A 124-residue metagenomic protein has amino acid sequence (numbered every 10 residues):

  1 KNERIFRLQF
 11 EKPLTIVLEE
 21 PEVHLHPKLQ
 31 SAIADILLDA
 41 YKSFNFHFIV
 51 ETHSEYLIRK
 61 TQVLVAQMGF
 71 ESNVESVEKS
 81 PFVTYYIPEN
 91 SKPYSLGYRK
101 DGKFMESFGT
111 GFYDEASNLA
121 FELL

Functional and structural regions predicted by a protein language model:
K1-A120: Switch/communication elements of ASCE P-loop NTPase nucleotide-binding domains
E122-L124: Conserved helicase/translocase motor-coupling segment
